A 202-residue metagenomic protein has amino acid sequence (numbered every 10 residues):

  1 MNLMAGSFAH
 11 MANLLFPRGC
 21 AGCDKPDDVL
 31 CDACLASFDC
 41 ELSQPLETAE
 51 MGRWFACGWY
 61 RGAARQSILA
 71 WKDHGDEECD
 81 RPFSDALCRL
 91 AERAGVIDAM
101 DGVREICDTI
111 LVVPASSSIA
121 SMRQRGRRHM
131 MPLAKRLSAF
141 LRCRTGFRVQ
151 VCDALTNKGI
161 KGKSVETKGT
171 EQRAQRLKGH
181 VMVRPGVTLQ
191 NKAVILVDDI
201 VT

Functional and structural regions predicted by a protein language model:
M1-T202: Glycine-rich phosphate/pyrophosphate-handling loop used in enzymes and phosphotransfer proteins
